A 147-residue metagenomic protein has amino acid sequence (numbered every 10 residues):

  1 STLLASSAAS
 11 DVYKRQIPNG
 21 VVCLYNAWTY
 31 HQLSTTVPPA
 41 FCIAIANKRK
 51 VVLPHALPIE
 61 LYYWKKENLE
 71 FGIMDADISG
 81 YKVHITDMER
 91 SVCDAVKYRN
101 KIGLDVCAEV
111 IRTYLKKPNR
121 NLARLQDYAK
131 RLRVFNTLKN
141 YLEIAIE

Functional and structural regions predicted by a protein language model:
S1-A9, Y13: Single conserved hydrophobic/aromatic residue that forms the stacking wall/gate of nucleotide- or nucleobase-binding
Q16-N19: Short, amphipathic alpha-helical interaction segments positioned at domain boundaries
C23-L24: C-terminal amphipathic alpha-helical segment
Y30-E147: Phosphate-handling catalytic interfaces
